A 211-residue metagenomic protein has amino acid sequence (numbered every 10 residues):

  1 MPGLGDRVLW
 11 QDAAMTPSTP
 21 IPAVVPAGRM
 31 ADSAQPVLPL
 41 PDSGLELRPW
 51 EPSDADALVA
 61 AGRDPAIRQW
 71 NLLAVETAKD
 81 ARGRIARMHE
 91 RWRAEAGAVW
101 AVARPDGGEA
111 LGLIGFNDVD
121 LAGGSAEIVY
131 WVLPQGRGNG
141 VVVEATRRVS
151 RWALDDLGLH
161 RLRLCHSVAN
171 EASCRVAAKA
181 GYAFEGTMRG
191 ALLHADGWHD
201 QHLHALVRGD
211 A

Functional and structural regions predicted by a protein language model:
M1-P65, V99-A211: Acyl-donor (CoA/ACP) binding surface of acyl/acetyltransferases
G62, N71, W92-R93: Hydrophobic residues in alpha-helical segments
A66-R87, A98-W100: Conserved GNAT-fold acetyl-CoA-binding loop/helix
A78-K79, W92, A211: A short hydrophobic/aromatic micro-motif that marks alpha-helical segments and, especially, helix-coil
R87, R91, W152: Solvent-exposed, charged/polar functional surfaces in cytosolic regulatory/catalytic domains
E90-A96, Y182: Short loop/turn motifs at secondary-structure junctions and domain boundaries
